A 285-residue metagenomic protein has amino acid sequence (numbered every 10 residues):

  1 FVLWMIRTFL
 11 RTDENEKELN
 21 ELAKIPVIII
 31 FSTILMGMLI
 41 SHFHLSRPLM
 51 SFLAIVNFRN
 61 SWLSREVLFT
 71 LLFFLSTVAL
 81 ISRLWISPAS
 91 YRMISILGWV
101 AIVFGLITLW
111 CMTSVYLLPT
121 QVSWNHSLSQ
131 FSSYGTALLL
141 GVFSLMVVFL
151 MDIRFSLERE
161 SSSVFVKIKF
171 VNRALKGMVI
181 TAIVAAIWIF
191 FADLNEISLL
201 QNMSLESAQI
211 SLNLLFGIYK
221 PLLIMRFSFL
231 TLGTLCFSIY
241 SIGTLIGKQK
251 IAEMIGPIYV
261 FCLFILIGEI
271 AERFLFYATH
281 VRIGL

Functional and structural regions predicted by a protein language model:
V2-I6, L39, S144, V148 (+1 more regions): Alpha-helical membrane-inserting segments
L3-S76: Membrane helical hairpin/interfacial module
D13, L71, S76-E269: Long, contiguous internal "core" modules enriched in hydrophobic/ aromatic residues
L39-L45, I197-L200, E272-F276: Membrane-interface helix-loop junctions at the exits of transmembrane helices
L53, L75, S114, V281-R282: Hydrophobic alpha-helical membrane-insertion segments
S64-E66, L138-G141, A271-L275: Juxtamembrane membrane-interface segments at transmembrane alpha-helix termini
I270-L285: Juxtamembrane boundary at the C-terminal end of a transmembrane helix
